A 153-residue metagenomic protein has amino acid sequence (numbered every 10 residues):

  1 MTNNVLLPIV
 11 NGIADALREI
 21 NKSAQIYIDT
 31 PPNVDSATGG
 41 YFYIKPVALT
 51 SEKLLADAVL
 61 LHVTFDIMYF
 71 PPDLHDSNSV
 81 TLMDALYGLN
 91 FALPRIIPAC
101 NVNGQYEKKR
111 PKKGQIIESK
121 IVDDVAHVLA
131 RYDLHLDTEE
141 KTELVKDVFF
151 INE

Functional and structural regions predicted by a protein language model:
M1-Q25, L49-E153: Charged, amphipathic alpha-helical segments and their flanking helix caps
Y27-T38: Short acidic low-complexity segments
T38-V47: A short, hydrophobic beta-strand-centered structural micro-motif
